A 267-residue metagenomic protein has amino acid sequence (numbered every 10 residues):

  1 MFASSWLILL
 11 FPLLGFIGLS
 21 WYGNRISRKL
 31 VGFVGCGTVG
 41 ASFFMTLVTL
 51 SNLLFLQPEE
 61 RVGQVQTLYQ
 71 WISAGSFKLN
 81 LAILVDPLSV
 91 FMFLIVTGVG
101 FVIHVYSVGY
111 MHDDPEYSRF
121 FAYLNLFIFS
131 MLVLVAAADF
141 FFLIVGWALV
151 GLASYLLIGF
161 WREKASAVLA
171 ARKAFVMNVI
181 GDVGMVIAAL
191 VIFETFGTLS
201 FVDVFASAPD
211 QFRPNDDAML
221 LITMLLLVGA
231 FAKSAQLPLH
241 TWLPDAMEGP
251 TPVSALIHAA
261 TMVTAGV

Functional and structural regions predicted by a protein language model:
M1-V267: ...captures the hydrophobic TM-helix bundle architecture rather than a specific catalytic motif, and can also fire on
